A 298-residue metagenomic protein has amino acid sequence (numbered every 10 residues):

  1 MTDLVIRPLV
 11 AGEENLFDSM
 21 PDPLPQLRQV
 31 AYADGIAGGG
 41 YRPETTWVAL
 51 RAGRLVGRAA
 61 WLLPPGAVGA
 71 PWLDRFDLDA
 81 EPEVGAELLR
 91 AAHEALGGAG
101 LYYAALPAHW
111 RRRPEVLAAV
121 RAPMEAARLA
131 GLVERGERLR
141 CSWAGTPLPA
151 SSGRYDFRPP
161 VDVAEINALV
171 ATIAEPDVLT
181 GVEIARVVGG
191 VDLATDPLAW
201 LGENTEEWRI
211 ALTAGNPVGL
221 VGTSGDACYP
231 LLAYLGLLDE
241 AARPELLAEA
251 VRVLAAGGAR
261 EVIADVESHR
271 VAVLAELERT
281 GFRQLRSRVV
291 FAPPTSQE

Functional and structural regions predicted by a protein language model:
M1-G12, G131-V133, S142-A164, E298: Conserved N-terminal entry element of GNAT/NAT acetyltransferase domains
T2-G40: Hydrophobic, proline/glycine-rich low-complexity stretches
L16-S19, R58-A59, L63-G66, Y155-D162 (+1 more regions): Ligand-binding pocket scaffold of soluble enzyme catalytic domains
M20-Y32, P149-L231: Flexible, substrate/cofactor-facing loop regions flanked by secondary structure within enzyme catalytic domains
P21-D22, A33-A99, A104-H109, T213-E240: Conserved donor-binding loop and adjoining core beta-sheet/short helix segment in diverse acyl/aminoacyl transferases
E81-G153, L274, E278-R283, S287-S296: Acyl-donor-binding surface of acyltransferase catalytic domains
V266-V271: A short, acidic, flexible beta-alpha connecting loop/helix-capping segment that sits on the rim of active
